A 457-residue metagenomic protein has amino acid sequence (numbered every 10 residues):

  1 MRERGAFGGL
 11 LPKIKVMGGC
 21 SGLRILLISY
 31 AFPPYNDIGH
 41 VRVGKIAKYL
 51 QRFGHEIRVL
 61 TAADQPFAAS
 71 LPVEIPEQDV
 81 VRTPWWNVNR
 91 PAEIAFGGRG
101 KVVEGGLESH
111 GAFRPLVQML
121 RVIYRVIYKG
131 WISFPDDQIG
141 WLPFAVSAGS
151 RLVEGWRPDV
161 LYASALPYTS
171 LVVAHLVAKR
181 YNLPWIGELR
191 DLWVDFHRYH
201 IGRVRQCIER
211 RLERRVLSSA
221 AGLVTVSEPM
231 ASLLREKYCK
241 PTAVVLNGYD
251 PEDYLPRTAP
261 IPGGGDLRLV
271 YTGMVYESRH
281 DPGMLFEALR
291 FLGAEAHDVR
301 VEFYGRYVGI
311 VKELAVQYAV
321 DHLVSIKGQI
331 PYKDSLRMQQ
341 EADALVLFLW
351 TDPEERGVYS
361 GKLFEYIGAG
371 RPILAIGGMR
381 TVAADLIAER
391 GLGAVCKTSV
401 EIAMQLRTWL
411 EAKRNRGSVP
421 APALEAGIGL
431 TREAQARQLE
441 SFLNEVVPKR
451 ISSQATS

Functional and structural regions predicted by a protein language model:
F7-R90, A95, G222, T242 (+2 more regions): N-terminal subdomain of nucleotide-sugar transferases
K45-I46, S150, T169-V172, L176-R180 (+1 more regions): Membrane-proximal helix-turn-helix segments that form the acceptor-binding/catalytic region of lipid-linked
L60-P143: A conserved catalytic-core segment of Leloir-type glycosyltransferases
N89-I94, Y199, Y249-G265: Acidic anion/phosphate-binding donor-loop and adjacent secondary structure in glycosyltransferase catalytic cores
P229, G248: Carbohydrate-associated surface elements
P262-R279, F286, Q435: Conserved donor-binding/catalytic core segment of Leloir-type glycosyltransferases
Y276, H280-G283, P331-M338, L345-I367 (+1 more regions): Nucleotide-sugar-dependent
D298, I310-L336: Nucleotide-activated donor-binding/catalytic signature segment of Leloir-type glycosyltransferases, i.e., the conserved
